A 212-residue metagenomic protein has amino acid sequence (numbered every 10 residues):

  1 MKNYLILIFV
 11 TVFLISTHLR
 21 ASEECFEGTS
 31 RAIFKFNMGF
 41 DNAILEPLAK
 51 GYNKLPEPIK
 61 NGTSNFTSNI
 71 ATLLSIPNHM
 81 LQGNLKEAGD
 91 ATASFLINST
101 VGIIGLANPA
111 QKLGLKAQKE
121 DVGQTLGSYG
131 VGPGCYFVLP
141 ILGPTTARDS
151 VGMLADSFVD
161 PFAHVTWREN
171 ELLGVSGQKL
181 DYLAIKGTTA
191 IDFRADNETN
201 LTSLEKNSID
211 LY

Functional and structural regions predicted by a protein language model:
M1-Y4: Positively charged n-region of N-terminal signal peptides that target proteins for export
L7-L14: Bacterial N-terminal signal peptides
I15-S22: Sec/Tat signal peptide C-region and signal peptidase I cleavage site
E23-F36: Short N-terminal segments immediately surrounding and downstream of signal-peptide cleavage
A43-N61: Membrane interface segments of multi-pass transport proteins and intramembrane proteases
I59-G83: A glycine-rich, hydrophobic loop/mini-helix early in the fold
N69, Q82-R148: Mid-length scaffold segments of soluble, non-membrane domains
G130-Y212: A structured, mid-to-C-terminal "fold-capping" secondary-structure block
